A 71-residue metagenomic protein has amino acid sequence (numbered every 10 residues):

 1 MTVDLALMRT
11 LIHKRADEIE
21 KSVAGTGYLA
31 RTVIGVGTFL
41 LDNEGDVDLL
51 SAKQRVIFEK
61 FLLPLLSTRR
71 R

Functional and structural regions predicted by a protein language model:
M1-R31: N-terminal acidic leader/helix
T32-L66: Short, charge-rich amphipathic interface segments used for partner binding and complex assembly
R71: Short cysteine-rich clusters marking metal-coordination/redox-active sites
